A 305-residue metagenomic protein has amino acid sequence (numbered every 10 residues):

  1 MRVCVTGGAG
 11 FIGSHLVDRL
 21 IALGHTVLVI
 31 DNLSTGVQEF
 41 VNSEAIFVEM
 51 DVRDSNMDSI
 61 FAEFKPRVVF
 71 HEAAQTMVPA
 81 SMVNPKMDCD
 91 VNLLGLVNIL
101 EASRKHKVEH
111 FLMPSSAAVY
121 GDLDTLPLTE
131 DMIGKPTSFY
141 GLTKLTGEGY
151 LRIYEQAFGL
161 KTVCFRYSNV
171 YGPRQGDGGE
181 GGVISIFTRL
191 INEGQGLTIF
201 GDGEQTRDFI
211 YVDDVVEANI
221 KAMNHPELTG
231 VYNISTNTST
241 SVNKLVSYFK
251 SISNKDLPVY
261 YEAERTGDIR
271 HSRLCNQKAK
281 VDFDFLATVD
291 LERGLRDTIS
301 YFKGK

Functional and structural regions predicted by a protein language model:
M1-V170, V289, D297-T298: N-terminal Rossmann-like NAD(P)+-binding domain of SDR-like oxidoreductases, especially those catalyzing
L16, N219-M223, V246-F249, L295-F302: Hydrophobic "lid"/C-terminal helical patch of Rossmann-like NAD(P)-dependent dehydrogenase/epimerase domains
S103, E155, I191, I199 (+2 more regions): Hydrophobic pocket-lining residues that define ligand/cofactor binding sites across diverse proteins
L145, V170-I186, E193-G196, F200 (+5 more regions): Glycine/proline-rich active-site loop of Rossmann-fold NAD(P)-dependent oxidoreductases
D202-E204, V231-Y232, S241-S247, N254-H271 (+1 more regions): C-terminal "lid/loop" region of Rossmann-like NAD(P)-dependent oxidoreductases
I210-D214, D290: A conserved structural motif in NAD(P)-dependent oxidoreductases
V215, N219, I234, L245 (+2 more regions): Non-catalytic, hydrophobic alpha-helical segments
C275-K305: C-terminal amphipathic/interface module of NAD(P)-dependent oxidoreductases and related NAD-binding regulators
